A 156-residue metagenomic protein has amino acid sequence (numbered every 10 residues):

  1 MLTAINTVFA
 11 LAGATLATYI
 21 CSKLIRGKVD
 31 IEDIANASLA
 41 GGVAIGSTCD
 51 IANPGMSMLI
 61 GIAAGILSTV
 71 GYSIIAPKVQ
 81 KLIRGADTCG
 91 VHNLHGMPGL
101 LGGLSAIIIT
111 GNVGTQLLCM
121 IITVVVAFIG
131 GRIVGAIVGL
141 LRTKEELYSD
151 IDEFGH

Functional and structural regions predicted by a protein language model:
M1-H156: Hydrophobic alpha-helical transmembrane bundles of multi-pass membrane proteins
